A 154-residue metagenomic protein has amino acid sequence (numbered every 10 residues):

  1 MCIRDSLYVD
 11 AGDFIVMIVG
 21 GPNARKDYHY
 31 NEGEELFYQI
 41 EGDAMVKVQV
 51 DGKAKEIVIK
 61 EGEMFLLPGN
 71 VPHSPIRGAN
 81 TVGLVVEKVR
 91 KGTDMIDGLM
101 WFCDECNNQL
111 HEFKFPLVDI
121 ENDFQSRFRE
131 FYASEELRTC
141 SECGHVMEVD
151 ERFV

Functional and structural regions predicted by a protein language model:
M1-I3: Short, small-residue-biased leader/transition segments that mark boundaries at the very start of proteins
I15-N31: Conserved short histidine dyad/triad with adjacent acidic residue
V19, I59-A79, E87-K88: Conserved metal-binding segment of the jelly-roll/cupin
Y30-E63: A short beta-strand-loop-beta hairpin characteristic of the jelly-roll/cupin
A79-G98: A short hydrophobic beta-strand segment most commonly corresponding to one strand of the jelly-roll/cupin
I96-L99, A133-E136: Short metal-coordination and nucleic-acid-contact micro-motifs, chiefly zinc-binding Cys/His arrays
W101-C106, C140-C143: Short cysteine-rich clusters marking metal-coordination/redox-active sites
E112-F115, V149-D150: Short, non-ligating residues that shape and space the ligands of small metal-coordination modules and catalytic
